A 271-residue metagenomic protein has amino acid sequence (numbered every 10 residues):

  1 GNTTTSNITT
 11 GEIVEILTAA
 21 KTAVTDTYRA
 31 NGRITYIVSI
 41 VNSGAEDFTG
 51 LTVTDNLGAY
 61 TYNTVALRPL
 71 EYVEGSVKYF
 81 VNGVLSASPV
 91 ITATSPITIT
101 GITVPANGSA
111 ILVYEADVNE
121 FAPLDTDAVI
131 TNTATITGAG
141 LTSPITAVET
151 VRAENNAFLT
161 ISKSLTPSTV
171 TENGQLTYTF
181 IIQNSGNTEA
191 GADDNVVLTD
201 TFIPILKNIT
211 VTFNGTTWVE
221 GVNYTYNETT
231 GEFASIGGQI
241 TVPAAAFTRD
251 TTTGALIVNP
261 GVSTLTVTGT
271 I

Functional and structural regions predicted by a protein language model:
G1-I271: Exported/extracytosolic protein signature
